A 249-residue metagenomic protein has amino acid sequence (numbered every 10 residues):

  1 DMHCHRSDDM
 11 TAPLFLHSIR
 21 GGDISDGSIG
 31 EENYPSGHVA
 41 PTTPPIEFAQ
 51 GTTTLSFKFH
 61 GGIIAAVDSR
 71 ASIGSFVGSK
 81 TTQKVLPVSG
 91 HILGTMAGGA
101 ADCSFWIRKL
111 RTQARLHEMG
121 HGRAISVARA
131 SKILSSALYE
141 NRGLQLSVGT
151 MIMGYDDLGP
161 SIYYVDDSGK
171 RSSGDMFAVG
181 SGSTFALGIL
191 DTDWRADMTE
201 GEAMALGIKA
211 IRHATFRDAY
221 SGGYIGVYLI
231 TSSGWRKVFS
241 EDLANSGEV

Functional and structural regions predicted by a protein language model:
D1-V249: Long, low-complexity N-terminal extensions
